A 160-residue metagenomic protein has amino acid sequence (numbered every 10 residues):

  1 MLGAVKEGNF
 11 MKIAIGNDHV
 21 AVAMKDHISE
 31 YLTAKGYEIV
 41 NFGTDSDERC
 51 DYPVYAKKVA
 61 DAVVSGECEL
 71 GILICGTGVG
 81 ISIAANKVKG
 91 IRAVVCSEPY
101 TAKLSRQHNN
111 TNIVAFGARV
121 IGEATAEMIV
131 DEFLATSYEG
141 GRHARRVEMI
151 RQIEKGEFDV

Functional and structural regions predicted by a protein language model:
M1-F10: Short, Lys/Arg-enriched N-terminal segments with co-localized hydrophobic residues within the first ~10-30 amino acids
A14-A34: Glycine-rich phosphate/diphosphate-binding loop of Rossmann-like nucleotide-binding domains
A14-G16, V20-A21, P99-V160: C-terminal binding/interaction regions
A23, V40-F42, D159: Helix-termini ("caps") and immediately adjacent flexible loops/tails, especially at membrane-solvent interfaces
E30, K57, D61, I83 (+2 more regions): Alpha-helical segments flanking ligand/cofactor-binding loops in enzyme cores
E38-R49: A short beta-strand-loop structural module common to alpha/beta enzyme folds
Y55-V95: Helix-adjacent hinge/juxtasegments
